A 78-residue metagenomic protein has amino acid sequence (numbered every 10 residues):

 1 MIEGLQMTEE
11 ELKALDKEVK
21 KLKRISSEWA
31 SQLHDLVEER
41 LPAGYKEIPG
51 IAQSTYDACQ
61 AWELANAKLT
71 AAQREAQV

Functional and structural regions predicted by a protein language model:
M1-M7, R74-V78: Short intrinsically disordered terminal tails
E3-L36, A67: N-terminal acidic leader/helix
D35-R74: Short, charge-rich amphipathic interface segments used for partner binding and complex assembly
